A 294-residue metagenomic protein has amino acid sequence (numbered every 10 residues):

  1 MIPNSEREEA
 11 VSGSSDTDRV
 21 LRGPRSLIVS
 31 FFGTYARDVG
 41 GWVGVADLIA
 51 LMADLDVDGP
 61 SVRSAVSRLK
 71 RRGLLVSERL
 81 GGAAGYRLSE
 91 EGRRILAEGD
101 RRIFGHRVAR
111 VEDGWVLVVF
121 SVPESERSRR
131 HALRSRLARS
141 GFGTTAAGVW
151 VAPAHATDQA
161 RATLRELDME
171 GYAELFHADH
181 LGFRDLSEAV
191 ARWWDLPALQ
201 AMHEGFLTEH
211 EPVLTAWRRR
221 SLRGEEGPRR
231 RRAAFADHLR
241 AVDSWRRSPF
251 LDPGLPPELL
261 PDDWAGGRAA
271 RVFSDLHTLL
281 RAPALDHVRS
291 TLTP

Functional and structural regions predicted by a protein language model:
I2-T34, R94: Short alpha-helical segments that sit at the start of domains
V39-M52: Short acidic, hydrophobic short linear motifs in intrinsically disordered regions
R63-S67, A83-A84, R134: Short, hydrophobic-biased segments on the C-terminal half of alpha helices that form "recognition helices"
K70-L80: A short, conserved structural fragment
G82-L96: Basic, amphipathic "hinge/linker" alpha-helix immediately C-terminal to the N-terminal HTH DNA-binding motif
R93-V116: Short, amphipathic alpha-helical interaction segments positioned at domain boundaries
E124-R219: Mid-protein regulatory/catalytic core that forms ligand/cofactor-binding pockets and protein-protein interaction
E188-P294: C-terminal regulatory/effector modules of DNA-binding transcriptional regulators
